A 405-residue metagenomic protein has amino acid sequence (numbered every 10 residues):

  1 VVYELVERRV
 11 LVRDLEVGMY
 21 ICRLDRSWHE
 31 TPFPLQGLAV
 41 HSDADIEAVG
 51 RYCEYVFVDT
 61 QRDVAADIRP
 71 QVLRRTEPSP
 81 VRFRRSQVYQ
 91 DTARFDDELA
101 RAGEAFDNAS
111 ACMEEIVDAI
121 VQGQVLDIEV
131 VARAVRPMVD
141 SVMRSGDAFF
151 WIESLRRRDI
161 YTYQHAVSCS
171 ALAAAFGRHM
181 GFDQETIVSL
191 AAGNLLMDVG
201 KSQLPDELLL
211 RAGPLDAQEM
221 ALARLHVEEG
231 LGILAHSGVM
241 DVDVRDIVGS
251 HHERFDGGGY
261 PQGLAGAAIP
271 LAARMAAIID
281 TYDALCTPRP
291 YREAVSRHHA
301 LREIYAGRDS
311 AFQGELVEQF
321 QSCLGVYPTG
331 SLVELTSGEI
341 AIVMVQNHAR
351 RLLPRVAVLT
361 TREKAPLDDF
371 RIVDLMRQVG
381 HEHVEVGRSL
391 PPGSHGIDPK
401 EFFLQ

Functional and structural regions predicted by a protein language model:
V1-L126, G380-Q405: Membrane-cytosol interface segments
L99-Q405: Histidine- and acidic-residue-rich, metal-dependent catalytic cores
